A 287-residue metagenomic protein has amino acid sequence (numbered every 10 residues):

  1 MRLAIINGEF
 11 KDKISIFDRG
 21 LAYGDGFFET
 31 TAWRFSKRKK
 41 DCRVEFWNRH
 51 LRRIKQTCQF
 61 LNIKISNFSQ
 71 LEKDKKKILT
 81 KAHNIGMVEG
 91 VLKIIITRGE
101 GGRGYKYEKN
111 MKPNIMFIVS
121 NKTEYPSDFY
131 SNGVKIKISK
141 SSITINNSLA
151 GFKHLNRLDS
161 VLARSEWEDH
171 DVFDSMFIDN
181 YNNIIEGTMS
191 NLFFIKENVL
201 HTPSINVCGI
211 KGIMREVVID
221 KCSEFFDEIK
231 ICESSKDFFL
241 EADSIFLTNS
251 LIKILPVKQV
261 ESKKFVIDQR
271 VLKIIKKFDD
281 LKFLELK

Functional and structural regions predicted by a protein language model:
M1-S66, K73-K77, G102-K287: Helix-start/capping segments and mature chain N-termini
L79-I96, R103: Ordered, amphipathic secondary-structure segments that act as subunit-interaction surfaces in large macromolecular
